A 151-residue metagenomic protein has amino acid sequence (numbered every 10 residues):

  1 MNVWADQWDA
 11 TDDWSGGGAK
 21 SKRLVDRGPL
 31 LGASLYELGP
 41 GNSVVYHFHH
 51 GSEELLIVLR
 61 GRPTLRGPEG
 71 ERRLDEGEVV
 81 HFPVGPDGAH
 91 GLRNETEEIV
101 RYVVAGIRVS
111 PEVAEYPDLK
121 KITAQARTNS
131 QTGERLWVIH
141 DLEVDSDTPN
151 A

Functional and structural regions predicted by a protein language model:
M1-L30, V113-A151: A short, N-terminal "cap"/entry segment at the start of jelly-roll beta-barrel domains of the cupin/DSBH fold
S34-H49, D87: Conserved short histidine dyad/triad with adjacent acidic residue
G51-T64, P68-E69: Glycine- and acidic-residue-biased ligand/ion/polar-headgroup-sensing regions
P68-P86: Short acidic-glycine-tyrosine-enriched beta hairpin
V84-E112: Ligand-binding loop in jelly-roll beta-barrel domains
